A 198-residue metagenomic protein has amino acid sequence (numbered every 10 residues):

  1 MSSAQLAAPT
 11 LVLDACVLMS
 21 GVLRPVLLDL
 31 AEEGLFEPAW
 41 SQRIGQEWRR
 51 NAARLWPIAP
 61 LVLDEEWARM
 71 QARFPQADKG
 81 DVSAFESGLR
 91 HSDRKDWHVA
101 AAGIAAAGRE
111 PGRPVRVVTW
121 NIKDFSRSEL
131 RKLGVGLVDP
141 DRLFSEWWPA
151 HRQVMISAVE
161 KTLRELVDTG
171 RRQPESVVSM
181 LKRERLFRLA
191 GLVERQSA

Functional and structural regions predicted by a protein language model:
S3-G108, R113-V115, F125-G136, R142 (+1 more regions): Active-site-proximal, substrate-binding regions of enzyme catalytic domains and RNA-binding/basic surfaces
I122: Flexible loop residues that form catalytic and substrate-binding hotspots at small-molecule/glycan-binding clefts
